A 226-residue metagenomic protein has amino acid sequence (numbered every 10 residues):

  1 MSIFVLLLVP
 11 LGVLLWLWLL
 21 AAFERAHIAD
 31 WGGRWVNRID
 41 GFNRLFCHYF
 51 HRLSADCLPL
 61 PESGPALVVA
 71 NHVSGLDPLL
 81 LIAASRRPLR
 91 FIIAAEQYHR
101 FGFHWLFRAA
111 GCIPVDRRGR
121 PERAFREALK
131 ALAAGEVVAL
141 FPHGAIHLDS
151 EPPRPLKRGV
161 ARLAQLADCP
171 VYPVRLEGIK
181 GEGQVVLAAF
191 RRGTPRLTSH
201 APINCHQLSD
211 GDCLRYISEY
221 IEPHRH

Functional and structural regions predicted by a protein language model:
M1-R25: Transmembrane alpha-helices
P10, R123-H226: Non-catalytic C-terminal accessory region of glycerolipid acyltransferases and related lyso-lipid remodeling enzymes
A22-P65, W105: N-terminal signal-anchor transmembrane helix
R25-A26, D30-G33, E62-G119: Catalytic core of membrane glycerolipid acyltransferases/transacylases, capturing the structured, soluble-facing
R38, R120, S209: Soluble or luminal CAZymes and related metallo-dependent hydrolases
F42-N43, A109-V115, A145-I146: Short, basic, glycine/proline-bearing loop/turn elements
R44, L79, A161-R162: Active-site phosphate/pyrophosphate- and oxyanion-stabilizing loops and adjacent acidic/basic residues in soluble
F50-L53, G119-A124: Glycine-rich, highly charged phosphate/nucleotide-binding loops
